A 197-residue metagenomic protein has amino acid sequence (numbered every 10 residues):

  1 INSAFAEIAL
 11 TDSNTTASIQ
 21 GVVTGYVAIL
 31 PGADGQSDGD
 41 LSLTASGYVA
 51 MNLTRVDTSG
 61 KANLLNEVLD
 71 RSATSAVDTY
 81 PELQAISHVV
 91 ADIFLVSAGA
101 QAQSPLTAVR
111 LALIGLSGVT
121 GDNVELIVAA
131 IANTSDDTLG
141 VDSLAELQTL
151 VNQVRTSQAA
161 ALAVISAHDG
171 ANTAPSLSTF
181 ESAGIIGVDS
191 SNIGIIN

Functional and structural regions predicted by a protein language model:
I1-N197: General marker for long, soluble alpha-helical cores
